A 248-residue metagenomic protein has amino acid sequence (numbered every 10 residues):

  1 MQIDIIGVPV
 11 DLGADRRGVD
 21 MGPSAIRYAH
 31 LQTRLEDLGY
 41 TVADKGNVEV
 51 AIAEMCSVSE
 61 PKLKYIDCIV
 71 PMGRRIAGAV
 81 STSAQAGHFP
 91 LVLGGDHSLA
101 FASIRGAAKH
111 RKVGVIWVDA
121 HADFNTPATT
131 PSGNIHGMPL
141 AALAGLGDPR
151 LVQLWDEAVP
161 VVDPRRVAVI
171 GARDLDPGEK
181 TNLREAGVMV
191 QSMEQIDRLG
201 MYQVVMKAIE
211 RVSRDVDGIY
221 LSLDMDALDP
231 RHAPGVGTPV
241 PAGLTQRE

Functional and structural regions predicted by a protein language model:
Q2-E248: Conserved alpha-helical scaffold segments that buttress catalytic/binding sites
